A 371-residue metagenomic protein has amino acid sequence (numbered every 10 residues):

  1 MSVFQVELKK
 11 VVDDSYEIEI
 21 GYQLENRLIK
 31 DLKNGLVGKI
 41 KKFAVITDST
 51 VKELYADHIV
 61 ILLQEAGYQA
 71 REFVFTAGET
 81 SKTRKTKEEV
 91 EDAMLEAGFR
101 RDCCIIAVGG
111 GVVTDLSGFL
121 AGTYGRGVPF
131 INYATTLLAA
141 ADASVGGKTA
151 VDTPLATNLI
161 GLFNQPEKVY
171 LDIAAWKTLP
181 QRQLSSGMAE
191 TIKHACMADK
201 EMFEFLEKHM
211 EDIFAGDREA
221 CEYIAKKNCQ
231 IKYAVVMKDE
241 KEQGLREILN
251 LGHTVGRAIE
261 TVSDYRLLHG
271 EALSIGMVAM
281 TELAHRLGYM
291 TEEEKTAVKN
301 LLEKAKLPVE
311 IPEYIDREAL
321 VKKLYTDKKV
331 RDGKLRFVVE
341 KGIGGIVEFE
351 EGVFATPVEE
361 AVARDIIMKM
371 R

Functional and structural regions predicted by a protein language model:
M1-C103: ATP/NTP phosphate-donor binding region
F4-E7, T191, M290-R371: C-terminal charged capping/lid subdomain of soluble metabolic enzymes
V11, F119-D212: A glycine/threonine-rich phosphate-anchoring loop and its flanking beta-alpha core in nucleotide/phosphate-binding
G21, V45, T83, A134 (+3 more regions): Residue-level signal for inorganic ion chemistry
A77-G78, V108-G110, L251-G252: Glycine-rich beta-strand-to-loop/alpha-helix junction loops that act as flexible
E91-I105, S117-N132: Non-catalytic interfacial helical region
V112-F119, A140, A258: Short glycine/serine/threonine-rich phosphate/pyrophosphate-binding segments that cradle anionic phosphate groups
F205-A319: Active-site segments that bind and position negatively charged phosphate/pyrophosphate groups
